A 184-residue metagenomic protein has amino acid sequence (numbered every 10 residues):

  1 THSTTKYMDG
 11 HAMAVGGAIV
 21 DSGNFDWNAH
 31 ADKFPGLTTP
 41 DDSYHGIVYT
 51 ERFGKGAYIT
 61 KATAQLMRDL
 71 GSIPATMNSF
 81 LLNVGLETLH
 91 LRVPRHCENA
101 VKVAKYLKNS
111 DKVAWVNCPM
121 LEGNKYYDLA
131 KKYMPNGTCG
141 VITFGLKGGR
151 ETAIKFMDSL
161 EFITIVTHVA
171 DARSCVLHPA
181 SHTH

Functional and structural regions predicted by a protein language model:
H2-T5: Short beta->alpha connector loops at strand-helix junctions that form conserved, small/polar/Pro-enriched
M8-V141, G145-C175, A180: Active-site C-terminal subdomain of aminotransferase-like
T183-H184: Low-complexity, glycine/alanine/valine/leucine- and proline-rich hydrophobic stretches
